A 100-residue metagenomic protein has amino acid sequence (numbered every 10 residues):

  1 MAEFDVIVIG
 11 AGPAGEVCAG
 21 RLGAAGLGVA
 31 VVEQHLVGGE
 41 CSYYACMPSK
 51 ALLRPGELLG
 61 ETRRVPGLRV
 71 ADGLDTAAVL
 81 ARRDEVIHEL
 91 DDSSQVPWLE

Functional and structural regions predicted by a protein language model:
A2-E3, A14, R21-L27, V32-E100: Glycine-rich flavin
A11: Class I SAM-dependent methyltransferase "Motif I" SAM/SAH-binding loop
